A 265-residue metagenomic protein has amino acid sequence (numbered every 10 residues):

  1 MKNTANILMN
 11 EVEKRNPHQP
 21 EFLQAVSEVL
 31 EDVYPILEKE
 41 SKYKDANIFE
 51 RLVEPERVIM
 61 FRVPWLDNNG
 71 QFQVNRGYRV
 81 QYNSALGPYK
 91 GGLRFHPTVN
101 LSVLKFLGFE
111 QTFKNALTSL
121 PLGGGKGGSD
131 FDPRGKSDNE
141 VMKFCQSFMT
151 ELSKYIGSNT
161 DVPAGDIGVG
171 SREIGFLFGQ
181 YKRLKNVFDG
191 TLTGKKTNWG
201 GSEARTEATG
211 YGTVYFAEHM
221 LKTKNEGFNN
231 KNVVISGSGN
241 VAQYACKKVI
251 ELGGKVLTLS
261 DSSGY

Functional and structural regions predicted by a protein language model:
M1-E203: N-terminal ligand-binding/catalytic initiation module
T193-K196, G201-Y265: Glycine-rich phosphate/diphosphate-binding loop of Rossmann-like nucleotide-binding domains
